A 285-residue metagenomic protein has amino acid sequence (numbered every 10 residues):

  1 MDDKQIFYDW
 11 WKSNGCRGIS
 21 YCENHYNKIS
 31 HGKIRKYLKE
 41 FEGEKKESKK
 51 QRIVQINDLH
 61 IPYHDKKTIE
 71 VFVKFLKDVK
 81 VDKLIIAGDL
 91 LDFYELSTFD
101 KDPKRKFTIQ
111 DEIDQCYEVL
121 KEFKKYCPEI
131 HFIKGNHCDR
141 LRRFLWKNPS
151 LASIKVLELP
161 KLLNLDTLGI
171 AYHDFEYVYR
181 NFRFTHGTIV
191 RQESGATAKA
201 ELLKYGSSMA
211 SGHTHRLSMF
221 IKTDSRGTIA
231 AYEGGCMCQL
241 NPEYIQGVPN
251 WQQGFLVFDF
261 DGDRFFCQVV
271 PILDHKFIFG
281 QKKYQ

Functional and structural regions predicted by a protein language model:
M1-C16: Short, amphipathic alpha-helical "recognition" segments used to contact nucleic acids or chromatin
R17, E23-K39: Short, basic interhelical loop/turn and adjoining N-cap of the next helix at nucleic-acid- or acidic-partner-contacting
S30-K33, L84-A87, E129-G135, F184-H186 (+2 more regions): A structural signal for short, well-ordered beta-strand segments and their strand-loop junctions that often border
K45-K66, Y179-N181: Mobile, glycine- and charge-enriched loop segments and immediately flanking short secondary-structure elements within
I56, I61-L165: Core catalytic region of metal-dependent phosphoesterases/phosphodiesterases, especially metallo-beta-lactamase-like
L162-N181: Short acidic low-complexity segments
D174-R180, I221-T223, F277: Short acidic-hydrophobic surface loop/beta-edge motif
N181-V270: Conserved beta-sheet core of the metallophosphoesterase superfamily
